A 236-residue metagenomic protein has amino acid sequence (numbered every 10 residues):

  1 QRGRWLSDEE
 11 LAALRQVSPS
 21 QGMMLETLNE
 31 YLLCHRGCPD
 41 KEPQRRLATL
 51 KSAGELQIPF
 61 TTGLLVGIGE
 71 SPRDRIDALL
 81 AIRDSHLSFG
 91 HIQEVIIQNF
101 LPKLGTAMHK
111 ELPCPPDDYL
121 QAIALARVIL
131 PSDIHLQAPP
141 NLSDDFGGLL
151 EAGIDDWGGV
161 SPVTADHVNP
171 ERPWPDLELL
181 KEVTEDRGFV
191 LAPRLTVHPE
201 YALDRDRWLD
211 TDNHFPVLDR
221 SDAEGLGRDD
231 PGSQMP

Functional and structural regions predicted by a protein language model:
Q1-G63, I68, H86-F100, H135-P140: Core AdoMet radical
V66-G69, A165-H167: Short histidine/acidic/glycine/proline-rich micro-motifs that form metal- and phosphate-coordinating active-site loops
I76-P236: Auxiliary Fe-S-binding modules of radical SAM enzymes
